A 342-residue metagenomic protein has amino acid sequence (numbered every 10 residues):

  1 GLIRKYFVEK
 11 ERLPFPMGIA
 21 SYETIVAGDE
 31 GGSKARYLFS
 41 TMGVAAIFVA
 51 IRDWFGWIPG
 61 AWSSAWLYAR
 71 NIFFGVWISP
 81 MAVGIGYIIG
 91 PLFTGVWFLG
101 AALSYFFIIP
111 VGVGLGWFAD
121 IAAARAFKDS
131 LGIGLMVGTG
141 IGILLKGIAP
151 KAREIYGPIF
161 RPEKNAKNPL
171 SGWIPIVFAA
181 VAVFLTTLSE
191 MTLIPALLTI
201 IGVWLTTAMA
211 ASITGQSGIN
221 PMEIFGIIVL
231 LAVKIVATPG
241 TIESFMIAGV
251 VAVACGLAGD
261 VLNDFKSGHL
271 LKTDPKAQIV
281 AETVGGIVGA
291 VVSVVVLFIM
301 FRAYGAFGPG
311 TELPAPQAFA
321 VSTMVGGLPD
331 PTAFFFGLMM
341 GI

Functional and structural regions predicted by a protein language model:
G1-I342: Alpha-helical multipass membrane-protein architecture
